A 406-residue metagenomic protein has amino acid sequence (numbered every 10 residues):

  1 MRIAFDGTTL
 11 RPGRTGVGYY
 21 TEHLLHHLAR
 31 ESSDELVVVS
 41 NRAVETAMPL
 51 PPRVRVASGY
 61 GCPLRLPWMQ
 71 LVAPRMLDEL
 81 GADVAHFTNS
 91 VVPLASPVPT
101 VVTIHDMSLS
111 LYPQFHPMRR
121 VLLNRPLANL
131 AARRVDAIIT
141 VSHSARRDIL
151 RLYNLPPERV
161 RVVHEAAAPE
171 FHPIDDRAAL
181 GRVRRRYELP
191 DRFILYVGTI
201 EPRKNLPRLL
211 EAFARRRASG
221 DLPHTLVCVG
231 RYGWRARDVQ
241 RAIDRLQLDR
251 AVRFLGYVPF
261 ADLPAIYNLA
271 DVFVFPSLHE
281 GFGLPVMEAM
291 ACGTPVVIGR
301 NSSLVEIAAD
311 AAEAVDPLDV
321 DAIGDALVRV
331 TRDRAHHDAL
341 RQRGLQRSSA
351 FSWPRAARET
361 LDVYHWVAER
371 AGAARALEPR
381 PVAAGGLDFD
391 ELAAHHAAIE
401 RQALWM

Functional and structural regions predicted by a protein language model:
M1-M406: Carbohydrate transferase catalytic cores enriched for Leloir-type hexosyltransferases
